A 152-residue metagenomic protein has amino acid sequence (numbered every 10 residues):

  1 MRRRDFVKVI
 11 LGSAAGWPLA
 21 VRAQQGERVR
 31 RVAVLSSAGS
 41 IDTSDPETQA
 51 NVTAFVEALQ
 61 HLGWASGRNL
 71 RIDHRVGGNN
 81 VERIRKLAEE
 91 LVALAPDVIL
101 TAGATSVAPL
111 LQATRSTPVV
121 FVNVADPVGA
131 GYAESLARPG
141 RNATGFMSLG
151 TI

Functional and structural regions predicted by a protein language model:
M1-I152: Short hydrophobic alpha-helices and adjacent helix-cap/hinge residues
